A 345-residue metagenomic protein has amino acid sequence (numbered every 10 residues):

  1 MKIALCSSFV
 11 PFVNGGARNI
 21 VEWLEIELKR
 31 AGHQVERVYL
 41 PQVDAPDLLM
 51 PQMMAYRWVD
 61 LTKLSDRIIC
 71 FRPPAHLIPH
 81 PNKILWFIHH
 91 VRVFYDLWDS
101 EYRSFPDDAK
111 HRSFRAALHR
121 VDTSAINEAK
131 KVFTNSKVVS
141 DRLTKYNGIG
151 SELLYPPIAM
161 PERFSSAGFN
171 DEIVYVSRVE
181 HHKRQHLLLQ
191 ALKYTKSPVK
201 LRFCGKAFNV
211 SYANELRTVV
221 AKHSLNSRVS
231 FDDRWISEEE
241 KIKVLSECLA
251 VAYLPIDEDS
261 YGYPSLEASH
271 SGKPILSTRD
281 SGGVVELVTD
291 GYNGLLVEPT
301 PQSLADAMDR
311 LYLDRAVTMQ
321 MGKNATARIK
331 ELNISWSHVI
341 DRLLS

Functional and structural regions predicted by a protein language model:
N19, D171, E180-Y194, N214: A conserved mid-protein helix/loop that constitutes part of the nucleotide-sugar donor-binding site
R103, D108-V132, S140: Membrane-proximal helix-turn-helix segments that form the acceptor-binding/catalytic region of lipid-linked
N214-W235: Nucleotide-activated donor-binding/catalytic signature segment of Leloir-type glycosyltransferases, i.e., the conserved
I242, S265-H270, V285-E286, Y292: Short alpha-helical segment that forms part of, or immediately flanks, the ligand-binding pocket in carbohydrate-active
L245-S260: Acidic donor-binding loop of glycosyltransferase active sites
H270, P274-T278: Short hydrophobic beta-strand element within catalytic cores of glycosyltransferases and related nucleotide-activated
D290-G291, L295-P301, R310-R315: Conserved acidic donor-binding segment of nucleotide-sugar-dependent glycosyltransferases
S303, R310, V317-L332, H338: A short, well-ordered alpha-helix in the C-terminal region of glycosyltransferases
